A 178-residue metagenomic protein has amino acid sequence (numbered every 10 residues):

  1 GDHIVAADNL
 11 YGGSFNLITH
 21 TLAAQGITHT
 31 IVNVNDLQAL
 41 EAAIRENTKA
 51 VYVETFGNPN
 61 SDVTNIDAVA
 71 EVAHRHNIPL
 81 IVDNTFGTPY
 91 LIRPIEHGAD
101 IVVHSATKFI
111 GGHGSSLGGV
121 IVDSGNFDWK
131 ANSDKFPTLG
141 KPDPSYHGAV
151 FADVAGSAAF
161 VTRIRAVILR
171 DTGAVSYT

Functional and structural regions predicted by a protein language model:
G1-S14, V32: Conserved PLP-anchoring active-site segment centered on the Schiff-base-forming lysine
I4, V51-E54, V69, D83 (+2 more regions): Buried hydrophobic positions in well-ordered alpha/beta secondary-structure cores of metabolic enzymes
A7-D8, N33, T55, N84 (+1 more regions): Short beta->alpha connector loops at strand-helix junctions that form conserved, small/polar/Pro-enriched
N16-A68: PLP-dependent aminotransferase-class I/II
F56-P79, G87-R93: Active-site core of PLP-dependent enzymes with the aminotransferase class I/II
G98-I101: Glycine-enriched alpha-helix->loop->beta-strand junction motifs that scaffold or abut catalytic
H104-L117, G125-P144, L169-V175: Active-site PLP-lysine loop of aminotransferase-like
T178: Conserved small/polar residues in nucleotide/adenosyl-binding loops
